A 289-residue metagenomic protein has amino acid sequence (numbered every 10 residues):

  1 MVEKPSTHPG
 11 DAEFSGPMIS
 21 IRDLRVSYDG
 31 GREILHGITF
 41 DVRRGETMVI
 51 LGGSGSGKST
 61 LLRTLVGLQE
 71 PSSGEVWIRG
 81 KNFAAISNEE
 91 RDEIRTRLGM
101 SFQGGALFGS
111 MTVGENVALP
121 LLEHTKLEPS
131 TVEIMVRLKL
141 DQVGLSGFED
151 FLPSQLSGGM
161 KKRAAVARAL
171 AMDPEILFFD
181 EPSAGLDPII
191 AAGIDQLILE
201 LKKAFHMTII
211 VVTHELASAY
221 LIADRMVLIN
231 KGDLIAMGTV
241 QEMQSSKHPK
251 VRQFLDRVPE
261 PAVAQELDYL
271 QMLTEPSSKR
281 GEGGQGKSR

Functional and structural regions predicted by a protein language model:
V66: Helix-to-loop junction immediately C-terminal to a conserved catalytic motif
K81-N82, P129-G147: Conserved ABC ATPase "signature" region
L152-L156, M160: Conserved ABC ATPase signature
A171-E175: A short, proline-enriched helix->beta-strand linker immediately N-terminal to the Walker B motif in ABC-type P-loop
L177-D180: Catalytic Walker B motif of ABC-type/P-loop ATPase nucleotide-binding domains
